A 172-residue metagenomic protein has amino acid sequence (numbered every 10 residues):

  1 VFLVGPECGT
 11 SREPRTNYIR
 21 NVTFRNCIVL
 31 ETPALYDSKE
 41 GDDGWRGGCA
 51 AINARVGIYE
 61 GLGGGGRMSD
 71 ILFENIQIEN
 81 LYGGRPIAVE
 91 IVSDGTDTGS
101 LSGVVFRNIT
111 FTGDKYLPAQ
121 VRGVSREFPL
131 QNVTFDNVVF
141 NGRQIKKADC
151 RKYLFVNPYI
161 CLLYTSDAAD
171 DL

Functional and structural regions predicted by a protein language model:
V1-G5, T16-A34, R67-N80, S102-G113 (+2 more regions): Right-handed parallel beta-helix
V1-R15, D37-G63, G83-T96, K115-V124: Extracellular beta-strand/beta-solenoid scaffold signature
Y18, G48, R67, G95 (+3 more regions): Exposed loop/turn and edge beta-strand positions of beta-sandwich/beta-sheet ligand-binding modules
P33-S38, Q144-K147: Short acidic, Gly/Pro-enriched loop/turn segments at secondary-structure junctions
T112-L163: C-terminal closing repeat unit and adjoining cap/tail of repeat-based domains
Y164-A169: Conserved small/polar residues in nucleotide/adenosyl-binding loops
L172: Extended, polar beta-sheet/loop recognition surfaces of beta-rich domains that mediate binding to diverse ligands
